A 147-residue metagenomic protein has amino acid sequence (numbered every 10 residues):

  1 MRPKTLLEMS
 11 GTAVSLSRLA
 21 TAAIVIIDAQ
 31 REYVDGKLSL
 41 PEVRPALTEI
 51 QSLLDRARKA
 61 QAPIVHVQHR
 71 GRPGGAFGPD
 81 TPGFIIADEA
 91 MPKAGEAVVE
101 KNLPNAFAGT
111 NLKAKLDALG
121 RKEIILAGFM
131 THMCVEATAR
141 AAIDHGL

Functional and structural regions predicted by a protein language model:
M1-V98, K113-A114: Active-site acidic carboxylates
K59-A62, G120, G146: Glycine-centered short loops/turns at secondary-structure junctions
P92-V135: Internal catalytic-core helix/loop-beta-alpha segment that presents or stabilizes conserved functional determinants
V135-H145: Short Gly/Thr/Asp-enriched flexible loops that form oxyanion-binding sites at enzyme active sites
